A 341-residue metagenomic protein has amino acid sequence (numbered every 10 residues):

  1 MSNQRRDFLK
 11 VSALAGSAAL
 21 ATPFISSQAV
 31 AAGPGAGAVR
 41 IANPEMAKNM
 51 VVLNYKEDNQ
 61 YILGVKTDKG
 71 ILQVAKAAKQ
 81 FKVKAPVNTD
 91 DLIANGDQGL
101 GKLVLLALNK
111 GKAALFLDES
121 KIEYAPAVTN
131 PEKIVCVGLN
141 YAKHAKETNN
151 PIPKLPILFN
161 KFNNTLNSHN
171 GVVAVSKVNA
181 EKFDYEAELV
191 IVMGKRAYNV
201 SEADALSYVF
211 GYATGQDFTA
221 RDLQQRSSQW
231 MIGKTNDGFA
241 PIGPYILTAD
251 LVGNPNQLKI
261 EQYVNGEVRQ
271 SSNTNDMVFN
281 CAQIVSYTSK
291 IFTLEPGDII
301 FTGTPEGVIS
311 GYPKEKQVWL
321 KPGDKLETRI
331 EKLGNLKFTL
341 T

Functional and structural regions predicted by a protein language model:
M1, D7-A31: N-terminal export signals
R5, K10-S12, A31-P156, K325: N-terminal non-catalytic cap/leader segment that marks the start of a structured domain
R40-A42, T219-T341: Catalytic-pocket segment enriched in acidic/His residues
R40-N43, L53, Y124-P126, K146-N149 (+5 more regions): A generic local secondary-structure boundary/capping motif
D58, V65-G70, M193-K195, N265-G266 (+1 more regions): Short acidic-glycine loop/turn motifs at beta-strand connectors
K66, I152-H169, Y185, L320-E331: Structural signature of FAD isoalloxazine-binding scaffolds in flavoprotein oxidoreductases
T129, C136, D184-E186, E295 (+1 more regions): Residue-level recognition of short, solvent-exposed, well-ordered loop/turn junctions that link secondary-structure
L139, K161-N163, N170, K177 (+6 more regions): Short, structured patches in soluble enzyme cores that scaffold and shape functional sites
